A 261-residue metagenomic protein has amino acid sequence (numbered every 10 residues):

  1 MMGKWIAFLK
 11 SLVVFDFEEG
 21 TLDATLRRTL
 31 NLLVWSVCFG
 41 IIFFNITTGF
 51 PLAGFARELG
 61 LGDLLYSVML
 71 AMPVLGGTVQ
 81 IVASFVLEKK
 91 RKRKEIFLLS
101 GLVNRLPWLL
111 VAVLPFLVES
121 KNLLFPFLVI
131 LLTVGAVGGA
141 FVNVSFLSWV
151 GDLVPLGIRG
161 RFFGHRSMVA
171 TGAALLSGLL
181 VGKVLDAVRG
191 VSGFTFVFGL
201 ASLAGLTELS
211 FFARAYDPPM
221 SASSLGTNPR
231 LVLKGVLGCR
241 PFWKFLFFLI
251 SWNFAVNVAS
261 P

Functional and structural regions predicted by a protein language model:
G3-Q80, S84-L87, K94-L98, N104-A112 (+1 more regions): Helix-loop boundary and gating motifs at the non-cytosolic
C38, I42, P107, L114 (+2 more regions): Hydrophobic core of transmembrane alpha-helices in multi-pass small-molecule transporters, especially MFS/SLC-type
G62-L70, L124, L128, F194: Juxtamembrane helix-start elements in MFS-like secondary transporters
V74-Q80, P107, F163-G182: Glycine-rich segments within core transmembrane alpha-helices of 12-TM secondary carriers
R93-E95, L123-L124, K183-L203: A membrane-interface helix-boundary motif in multi-pass transporters
G101-N122, K183-A187: C-terminal ends and interior cores of transmembrane alpha-helices in multi-pass membrane transporters/permeases
V137-M168: Cytoplasmic helix-loop-helix junction between adjacent transmembrane helices in 12-TM secondary transporters
F194, A204-G226: Helix-loop junctions on the cytosolic side of multi-pass membrane transporters, especially the intracellular loop
